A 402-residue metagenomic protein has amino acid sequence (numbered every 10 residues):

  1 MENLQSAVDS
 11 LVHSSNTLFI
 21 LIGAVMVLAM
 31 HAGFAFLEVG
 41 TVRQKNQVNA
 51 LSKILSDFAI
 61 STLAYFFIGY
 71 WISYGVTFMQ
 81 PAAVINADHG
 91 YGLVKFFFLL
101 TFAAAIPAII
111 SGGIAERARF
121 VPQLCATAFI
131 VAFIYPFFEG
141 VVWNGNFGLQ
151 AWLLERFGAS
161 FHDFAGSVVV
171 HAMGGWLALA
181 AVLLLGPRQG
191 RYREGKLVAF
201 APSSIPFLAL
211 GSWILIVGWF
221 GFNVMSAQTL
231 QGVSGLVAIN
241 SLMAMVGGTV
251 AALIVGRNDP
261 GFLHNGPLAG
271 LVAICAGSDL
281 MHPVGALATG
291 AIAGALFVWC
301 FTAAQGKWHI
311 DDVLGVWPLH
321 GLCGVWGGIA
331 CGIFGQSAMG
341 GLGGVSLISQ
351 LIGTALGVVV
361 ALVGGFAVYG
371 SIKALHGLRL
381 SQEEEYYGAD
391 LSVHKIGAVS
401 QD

Functional and structural regions predicted by a protein language model:
M1-D402: Hydrophobic alpha-helical transmembrane bundles of multi-pass membrane proteins
